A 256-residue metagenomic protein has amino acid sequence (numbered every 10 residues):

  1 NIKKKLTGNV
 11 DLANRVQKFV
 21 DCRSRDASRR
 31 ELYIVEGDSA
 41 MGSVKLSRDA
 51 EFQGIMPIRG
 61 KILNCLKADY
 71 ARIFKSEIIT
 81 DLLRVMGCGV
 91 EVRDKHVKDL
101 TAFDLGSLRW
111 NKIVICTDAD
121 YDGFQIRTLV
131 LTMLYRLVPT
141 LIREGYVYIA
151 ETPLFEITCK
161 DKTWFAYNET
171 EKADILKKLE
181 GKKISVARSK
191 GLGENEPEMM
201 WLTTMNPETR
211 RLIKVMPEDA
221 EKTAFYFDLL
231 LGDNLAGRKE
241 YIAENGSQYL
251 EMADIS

Functional and structural regions predicted by a protein language model:
N1-S256: Conserved phosphate-chemistry cores used by DNA topoisomerases
